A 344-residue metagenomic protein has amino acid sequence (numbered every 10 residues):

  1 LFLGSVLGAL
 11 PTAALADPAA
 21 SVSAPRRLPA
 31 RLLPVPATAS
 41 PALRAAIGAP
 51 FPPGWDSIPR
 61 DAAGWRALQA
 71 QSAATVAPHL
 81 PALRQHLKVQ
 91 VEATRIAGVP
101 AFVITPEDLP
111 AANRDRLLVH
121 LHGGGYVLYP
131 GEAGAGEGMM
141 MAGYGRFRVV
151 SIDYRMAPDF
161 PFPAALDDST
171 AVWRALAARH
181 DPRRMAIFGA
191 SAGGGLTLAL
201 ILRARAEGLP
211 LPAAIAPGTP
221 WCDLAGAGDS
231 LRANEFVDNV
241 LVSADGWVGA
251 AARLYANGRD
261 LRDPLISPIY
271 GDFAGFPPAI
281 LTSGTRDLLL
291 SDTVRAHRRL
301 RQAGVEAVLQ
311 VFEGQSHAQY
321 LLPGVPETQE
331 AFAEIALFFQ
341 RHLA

Functional and structural regions predicted by a protein language model:
L1-P18: N-terminal export signals
P11, A74-A77, L196: Intrinsically disordered/low-complexity terminal segments and short unstructured peptides
A19-L28, V35-A39, L43-A46, P50-P59 (+1 more regions): Alpha/beta-hydrolase superfamily serine-hydrolase fold, recognizing
A63-H79: Short, basic/low-complexity N-terminal boundary segments at the transition from targeting/disordered tails
V76-L83, V89: Conserved N-terminal alpha-helix of the aminotransferase class I/II PLP-enzyme fold
